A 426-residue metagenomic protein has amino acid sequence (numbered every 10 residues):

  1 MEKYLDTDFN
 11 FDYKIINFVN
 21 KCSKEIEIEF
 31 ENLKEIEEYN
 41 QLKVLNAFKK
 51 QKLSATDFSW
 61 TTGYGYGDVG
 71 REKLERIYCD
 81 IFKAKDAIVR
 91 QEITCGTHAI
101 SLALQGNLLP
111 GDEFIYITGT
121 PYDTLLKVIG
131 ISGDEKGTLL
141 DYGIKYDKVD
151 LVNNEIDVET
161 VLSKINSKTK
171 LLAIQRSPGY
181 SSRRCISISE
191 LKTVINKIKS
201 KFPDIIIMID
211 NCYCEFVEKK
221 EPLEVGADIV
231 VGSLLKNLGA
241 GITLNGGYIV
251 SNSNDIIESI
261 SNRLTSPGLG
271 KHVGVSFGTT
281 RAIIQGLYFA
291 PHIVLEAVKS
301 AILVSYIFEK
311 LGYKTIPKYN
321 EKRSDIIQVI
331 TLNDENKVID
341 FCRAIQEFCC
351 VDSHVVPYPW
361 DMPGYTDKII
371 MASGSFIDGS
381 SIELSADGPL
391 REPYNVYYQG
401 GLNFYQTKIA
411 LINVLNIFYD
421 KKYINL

Functional and structural regions predicted by a protein language model:
E2-E27, K34, V44-D57, G65-Y66 (+5 more regions): Conserved PLP-enzyme active-site core in the AAT-like
K52-L53, F58-I88: Active-site-flanking structural segment that lines cofactor/substrate pockets
T61-T62, I88-Q91, I326-T331: Short glycine-rich or small-residue beta-strand-to-loop segments that form or flank ligand, phosphate, metal/Fe-S
C79-A103: Short loop-beta-helix segment that forms the pyridoxal 5′-phosphate
K85-I88, D112-I115, K170-L171, D204-I207 (+6 more regions): Structural motif
E309-L426: Conserved C-terminal alpha-helix-loop-beta "cap" of PLP-dependent enzymes that closes/shapes the active-site mouth
